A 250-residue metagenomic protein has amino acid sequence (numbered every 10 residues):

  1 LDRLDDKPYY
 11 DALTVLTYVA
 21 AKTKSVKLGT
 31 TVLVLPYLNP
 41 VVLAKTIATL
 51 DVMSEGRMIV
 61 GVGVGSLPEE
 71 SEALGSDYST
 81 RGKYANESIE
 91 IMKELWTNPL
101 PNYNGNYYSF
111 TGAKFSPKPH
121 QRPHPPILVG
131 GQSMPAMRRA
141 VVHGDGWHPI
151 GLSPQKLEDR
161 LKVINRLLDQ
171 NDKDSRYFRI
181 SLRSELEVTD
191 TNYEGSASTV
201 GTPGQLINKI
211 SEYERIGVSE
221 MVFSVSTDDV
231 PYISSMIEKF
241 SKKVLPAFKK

Functional and structural regions predicted by a protein language model:
L1-K250: Active-site-adjacent structural elements that line small-molecule/cofactor binding pockets in enzymes
